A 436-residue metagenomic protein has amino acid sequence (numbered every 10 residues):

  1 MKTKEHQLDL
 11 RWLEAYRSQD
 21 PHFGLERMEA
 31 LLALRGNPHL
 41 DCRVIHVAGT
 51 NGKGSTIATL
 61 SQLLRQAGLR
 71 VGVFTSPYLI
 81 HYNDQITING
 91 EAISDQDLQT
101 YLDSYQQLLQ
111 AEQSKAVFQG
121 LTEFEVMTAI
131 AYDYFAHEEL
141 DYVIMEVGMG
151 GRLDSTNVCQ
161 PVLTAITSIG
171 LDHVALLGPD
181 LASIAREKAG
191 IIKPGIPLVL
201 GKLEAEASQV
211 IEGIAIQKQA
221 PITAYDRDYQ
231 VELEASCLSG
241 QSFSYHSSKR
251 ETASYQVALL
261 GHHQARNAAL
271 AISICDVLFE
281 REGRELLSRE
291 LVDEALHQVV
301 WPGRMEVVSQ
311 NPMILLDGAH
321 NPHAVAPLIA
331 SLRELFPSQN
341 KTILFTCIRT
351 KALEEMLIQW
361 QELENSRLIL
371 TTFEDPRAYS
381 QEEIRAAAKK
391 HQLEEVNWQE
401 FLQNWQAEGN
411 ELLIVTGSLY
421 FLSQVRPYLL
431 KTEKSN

Functional and structural regions predicted by a protein language model:
M1-G49, S55-L69, F74-S76, Q113-Q119: Short functional linear segments
E5, L32-L40, Q66-C159, A175: ATP-dependent carboxylate-amine ligase catalytic core
L60-R65, F135, A388, L429: Hydrophobic alpha-helical packing residues
T75-P77, G201-K202, I216-S236, V257-H262 (+5 more regions): Beta-strand->loop->alpha-helix junctions that form or flank phosphate-binding loops in nucleotide-handling enzymes
M127-L176, E212-S254: Extended acidic/charged loop-beta regions that coordinate divalent cations and stabilize anionic phosphate/carboxylate
Y142-V147, D154-A165, I169-V174, D180-S183 (+1 more regions): Nucleotide phosphate-binding/pyrophosphate-handling subdomain across enzymes that bind or process nucleotide phosphates
A185-P194: Membrane-proximal helix-turn-helix segments that form the acceptor-binding/catalytic region of lipid-linked
E204-I214, Q219-T223, M313-L316, P322 (+1 more regions): C-terminal helical cap/extension that packs against the catalytic core of soluble nucleotide-cofactor enzymes
